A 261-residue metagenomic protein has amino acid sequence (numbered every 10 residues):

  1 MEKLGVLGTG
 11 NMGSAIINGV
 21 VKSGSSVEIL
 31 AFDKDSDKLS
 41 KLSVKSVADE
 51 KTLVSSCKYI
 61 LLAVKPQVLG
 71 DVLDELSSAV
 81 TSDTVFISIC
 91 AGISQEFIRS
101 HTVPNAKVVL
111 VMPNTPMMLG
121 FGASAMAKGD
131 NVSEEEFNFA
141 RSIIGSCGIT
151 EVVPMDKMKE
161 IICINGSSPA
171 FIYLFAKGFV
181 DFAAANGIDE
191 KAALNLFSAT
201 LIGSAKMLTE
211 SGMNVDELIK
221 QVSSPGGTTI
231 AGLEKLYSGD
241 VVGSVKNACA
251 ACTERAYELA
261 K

Functional and structural regions predicted by a protein language model:
M1-V54, Y59, F121-G122, A184-A185: NAD(P)+-binding Rossmann beta1-loop-alpha1 motif at the extreme N-terminus of oxidoreductases
I16-N18, D37-L39, E50-M126: Rossmann-like NAD(P)(H) cofactor-binding subdomain of soluble oxidoreductases
L30-F32, V47, I87, V109-V111 (+1 more regions): Hydrophobic/aromatic beta-strand patches that form the interior of the parallel beta-sheet core in alpha/beta enzyme
L53, D189-L196, L218, T229: Small-residue helix-packing motif on alpha-helices
F97, H101-K107, A123-I161, I172-E210 (+1 more regions): Internal alpha-helical scaffold of NAD(P)-dependent oxidoreductase catalytic cores
V108, M158-C163, V215-K220: Short pre-catalytic strand/loop immediately N-terminal to key active-site residues, enriched for Gly-Thr
S198-K261: NAD(P)-dependent Rossmann-like dehydrogenase/reductase catalytic/cofactor-binding core
